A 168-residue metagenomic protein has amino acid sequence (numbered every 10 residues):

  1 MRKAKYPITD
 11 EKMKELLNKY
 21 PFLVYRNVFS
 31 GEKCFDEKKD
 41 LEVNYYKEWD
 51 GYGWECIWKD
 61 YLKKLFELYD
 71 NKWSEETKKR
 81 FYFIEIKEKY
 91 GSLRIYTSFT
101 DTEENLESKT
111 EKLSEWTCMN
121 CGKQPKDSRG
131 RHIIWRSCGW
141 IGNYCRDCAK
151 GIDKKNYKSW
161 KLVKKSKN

Functional and structural regions predicted by a protein language model:
M1-N105: Long, charged N-terminal interaction/targeting segments
M1-R2, K164-N168: Short intrinsically disordered terminal tails
E103-L106, G122-K126, K150: A domain-level signal for the structural core that forms small-molecule/cofactor-binding pockets and catalytic centers
N105-T117, I134-G139: Short, flexible, mixed-charge glycine/proline-rich loop motifs that serve as phosphate/nucleic-acid-contacting
C118-C121, C145: Short cysteine-rich clusters marking metal-coordination/redox-active sites
P125-I134, D153: Short functional micro-motifs and their immediate structural scaffolds
C138-G151: Cysteine-rich micro-motifs
A149-V163: Short metal-binding segments enriched for Cys and/or His
